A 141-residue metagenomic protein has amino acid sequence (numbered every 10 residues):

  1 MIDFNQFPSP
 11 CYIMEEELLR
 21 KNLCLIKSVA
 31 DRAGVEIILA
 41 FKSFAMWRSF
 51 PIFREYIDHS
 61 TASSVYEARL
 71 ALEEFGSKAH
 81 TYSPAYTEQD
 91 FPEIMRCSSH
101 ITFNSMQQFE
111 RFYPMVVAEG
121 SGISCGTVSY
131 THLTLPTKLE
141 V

Functional and structural regions predicted by a protein language model:
M1-I13: Generic N-terminal amphipathic, Lys/Arg-enriched alpha-helix
P8, A33-G34: Eukaryotic alpha-helical scaffold "rod" segments
L18: Active-site anion-handling motifs in enzyme catalytic cores
L23: Short amphipathic alpha-helical/adjacent loop interface patches that line ligand and macromolecule-binding sites
V35-L133: Active-site-proximal beta-alpha core segment in soluble small-molecule metabolic enzymes
H132-V141: Single conserved hydrophobic/aromatic residue that forms the stacking wall/gate of nucleotide- or nucleobase-binding
